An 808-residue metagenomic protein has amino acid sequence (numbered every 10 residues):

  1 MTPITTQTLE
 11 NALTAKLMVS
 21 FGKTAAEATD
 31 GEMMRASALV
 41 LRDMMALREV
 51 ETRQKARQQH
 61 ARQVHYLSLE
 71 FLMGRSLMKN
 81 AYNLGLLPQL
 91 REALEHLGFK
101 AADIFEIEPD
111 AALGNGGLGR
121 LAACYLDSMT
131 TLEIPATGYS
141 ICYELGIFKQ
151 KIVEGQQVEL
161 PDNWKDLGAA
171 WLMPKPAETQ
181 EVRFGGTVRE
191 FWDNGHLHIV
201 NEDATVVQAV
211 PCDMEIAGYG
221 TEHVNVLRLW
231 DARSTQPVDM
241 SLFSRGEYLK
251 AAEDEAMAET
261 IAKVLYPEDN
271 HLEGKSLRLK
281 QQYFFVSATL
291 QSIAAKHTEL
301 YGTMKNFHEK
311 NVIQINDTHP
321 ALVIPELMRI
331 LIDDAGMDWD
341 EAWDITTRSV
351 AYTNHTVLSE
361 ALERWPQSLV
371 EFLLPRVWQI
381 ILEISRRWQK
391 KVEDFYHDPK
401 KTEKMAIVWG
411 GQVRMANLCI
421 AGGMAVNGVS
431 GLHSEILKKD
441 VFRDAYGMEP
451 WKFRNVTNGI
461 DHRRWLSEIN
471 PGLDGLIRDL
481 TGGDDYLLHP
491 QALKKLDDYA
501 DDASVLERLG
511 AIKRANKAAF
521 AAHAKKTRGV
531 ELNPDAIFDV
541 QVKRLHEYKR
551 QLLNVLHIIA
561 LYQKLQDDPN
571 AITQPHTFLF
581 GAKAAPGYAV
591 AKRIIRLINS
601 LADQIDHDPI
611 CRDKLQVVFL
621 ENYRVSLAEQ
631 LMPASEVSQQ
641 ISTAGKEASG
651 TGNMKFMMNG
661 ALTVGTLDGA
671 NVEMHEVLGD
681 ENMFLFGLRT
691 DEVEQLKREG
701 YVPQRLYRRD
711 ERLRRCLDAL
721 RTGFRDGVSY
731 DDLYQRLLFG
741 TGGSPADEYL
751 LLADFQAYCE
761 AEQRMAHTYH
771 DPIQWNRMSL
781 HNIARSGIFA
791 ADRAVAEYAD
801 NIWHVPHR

Functional and structural regions predicted by a protein language model:
M1-R808: A conserved ligand/cofactor-binding region detector
